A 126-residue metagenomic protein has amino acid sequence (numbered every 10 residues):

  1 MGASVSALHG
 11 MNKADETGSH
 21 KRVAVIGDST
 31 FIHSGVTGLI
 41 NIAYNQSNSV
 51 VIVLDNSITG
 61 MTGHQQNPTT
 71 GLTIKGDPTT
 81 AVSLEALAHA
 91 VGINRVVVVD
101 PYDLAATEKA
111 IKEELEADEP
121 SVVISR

Functional and structural regions predicted by a protein language model:
M1-V122: Thiamine diphosphate
